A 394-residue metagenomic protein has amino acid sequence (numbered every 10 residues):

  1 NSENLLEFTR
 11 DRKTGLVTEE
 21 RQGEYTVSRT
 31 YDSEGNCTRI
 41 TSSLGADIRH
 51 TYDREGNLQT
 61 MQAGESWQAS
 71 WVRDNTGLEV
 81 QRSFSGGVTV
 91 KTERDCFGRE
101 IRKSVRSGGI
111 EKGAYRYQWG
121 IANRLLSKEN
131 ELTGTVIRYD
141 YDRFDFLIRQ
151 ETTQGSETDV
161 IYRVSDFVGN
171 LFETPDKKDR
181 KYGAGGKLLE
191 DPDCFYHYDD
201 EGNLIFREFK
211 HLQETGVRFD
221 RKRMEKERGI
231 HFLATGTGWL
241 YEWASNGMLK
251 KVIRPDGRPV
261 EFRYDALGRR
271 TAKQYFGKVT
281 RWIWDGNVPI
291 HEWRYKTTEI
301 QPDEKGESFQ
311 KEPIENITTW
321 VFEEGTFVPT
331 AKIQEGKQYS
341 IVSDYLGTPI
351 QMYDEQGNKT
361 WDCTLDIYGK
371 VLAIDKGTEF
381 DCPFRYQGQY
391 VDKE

Functional and structural regions predicted by a protein language model:
N1-D191, F195-Y198, G202-G216, M224-E261 (+8 more regions): Extended charged/polar low-complexity repeat regions
F167, K177-G183, E335-E394: A motif-centric feature for acidic-aromatic and gly/ser/thr-rich catalytic loops and repeats
V217-G229, Q301-Q310: Charged, glycine/proline-rich intrinsically disordered loops and linkers
R270, F327, L365: Residue-level signal for inorganic ion chemistry
S308, E312, T319-W320: Extended, non-globular alpha-helical segments
T318-V321, Y339-I341: Short, surface-exposed beta-strand/loop micro-motifs that present aromatic residues
E323-Q334: Trp/Tyr-centric glycan-recognition "aromatic platform" motifs on solvent-exposed beta-strand/loop surfaces
